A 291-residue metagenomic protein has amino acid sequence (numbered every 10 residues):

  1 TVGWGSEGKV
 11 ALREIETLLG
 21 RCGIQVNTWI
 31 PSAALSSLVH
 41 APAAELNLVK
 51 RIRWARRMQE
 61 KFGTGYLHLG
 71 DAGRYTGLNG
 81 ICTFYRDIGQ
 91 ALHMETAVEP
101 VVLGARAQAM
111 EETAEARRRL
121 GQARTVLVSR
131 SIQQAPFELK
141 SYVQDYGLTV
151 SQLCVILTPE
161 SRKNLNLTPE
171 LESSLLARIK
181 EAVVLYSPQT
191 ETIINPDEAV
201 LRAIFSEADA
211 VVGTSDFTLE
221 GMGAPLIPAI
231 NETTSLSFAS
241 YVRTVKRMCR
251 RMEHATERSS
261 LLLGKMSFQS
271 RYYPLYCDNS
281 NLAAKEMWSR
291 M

Functional and structural regions predicted by a protein language model:
T1-M291: An N-terminal assembly and electron-transfer interface module characteristic of large anaerobic redox and radical
